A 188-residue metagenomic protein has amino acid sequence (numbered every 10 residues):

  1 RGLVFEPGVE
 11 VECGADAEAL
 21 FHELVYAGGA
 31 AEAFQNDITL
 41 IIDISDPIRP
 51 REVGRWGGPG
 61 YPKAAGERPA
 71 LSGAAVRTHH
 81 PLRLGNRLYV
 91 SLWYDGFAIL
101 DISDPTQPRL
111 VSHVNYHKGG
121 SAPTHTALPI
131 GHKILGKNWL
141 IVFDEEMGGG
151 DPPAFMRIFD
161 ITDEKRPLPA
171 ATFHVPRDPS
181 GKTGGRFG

Functional and structural regions predicted by a protein language model:
R1-G188: Feature marking well-ordered beta-strand scaffolds used for ligand recognition
